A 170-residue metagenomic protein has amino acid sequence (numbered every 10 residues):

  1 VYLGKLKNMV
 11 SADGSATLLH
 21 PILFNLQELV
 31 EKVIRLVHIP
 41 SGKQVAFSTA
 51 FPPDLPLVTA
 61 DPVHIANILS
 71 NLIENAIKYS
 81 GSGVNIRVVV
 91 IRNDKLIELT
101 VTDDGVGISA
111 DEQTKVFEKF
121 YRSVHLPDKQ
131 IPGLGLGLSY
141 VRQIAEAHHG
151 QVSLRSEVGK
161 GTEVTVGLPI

Functional and structural regions predicted by a protein language model:
G14-L19, P53, L57-A60: Conserved micro-motifs of the catalytic ATP-binding
H20-R35, S48: A conserved beta-strand-to-alpha-helix junction within the catalytic ATP-binding
P40-T49: Short conserved segments within the C-terminal catalytic ATPase subdomain
A76-I77: Short helix-loop "hinge" at the ATP-lid/N-box region of the Bergerat-fold HATPase_c
G83-K95: Short beta-strand/loop element within the Bergerat-fold HATPase_c
I108-R122: Short conserved segment of the HATPase_c
